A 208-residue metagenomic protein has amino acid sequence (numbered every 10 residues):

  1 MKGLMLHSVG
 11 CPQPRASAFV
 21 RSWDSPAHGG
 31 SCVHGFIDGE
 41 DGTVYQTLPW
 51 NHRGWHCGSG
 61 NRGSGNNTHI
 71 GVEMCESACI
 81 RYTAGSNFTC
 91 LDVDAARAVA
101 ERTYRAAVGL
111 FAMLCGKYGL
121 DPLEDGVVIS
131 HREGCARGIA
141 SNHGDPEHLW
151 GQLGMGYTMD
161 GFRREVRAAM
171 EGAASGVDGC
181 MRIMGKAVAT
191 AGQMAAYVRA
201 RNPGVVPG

Functional and structural regions predicted by a protein language model:
M1-P122: Active-site-adjacent loop/helix surface patches within enzyme catalytic domains that shape the substrate-binding cleft
S77-K186, A191, G204-G208: Basic/polar, cationic surfaces and motifs that engage anionic cell-wall and phosphate/carboxylate ligands
A195-V198: Secretion-targeting segments and adjacent low-complexity export tracts
